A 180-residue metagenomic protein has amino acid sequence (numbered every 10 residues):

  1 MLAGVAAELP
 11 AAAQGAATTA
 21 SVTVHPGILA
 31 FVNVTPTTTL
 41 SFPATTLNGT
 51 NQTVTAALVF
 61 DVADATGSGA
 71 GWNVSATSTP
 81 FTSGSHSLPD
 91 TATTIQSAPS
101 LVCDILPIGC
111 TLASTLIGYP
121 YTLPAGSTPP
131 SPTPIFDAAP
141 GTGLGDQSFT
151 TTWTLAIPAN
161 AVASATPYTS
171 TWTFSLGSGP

Functional and structural regions predicted by a protein language model:
M1-Q14: Sec-dependent, cleavable N-terminal signal peptides
A12-P180: Signature of Gram-negative chaperone-usher
